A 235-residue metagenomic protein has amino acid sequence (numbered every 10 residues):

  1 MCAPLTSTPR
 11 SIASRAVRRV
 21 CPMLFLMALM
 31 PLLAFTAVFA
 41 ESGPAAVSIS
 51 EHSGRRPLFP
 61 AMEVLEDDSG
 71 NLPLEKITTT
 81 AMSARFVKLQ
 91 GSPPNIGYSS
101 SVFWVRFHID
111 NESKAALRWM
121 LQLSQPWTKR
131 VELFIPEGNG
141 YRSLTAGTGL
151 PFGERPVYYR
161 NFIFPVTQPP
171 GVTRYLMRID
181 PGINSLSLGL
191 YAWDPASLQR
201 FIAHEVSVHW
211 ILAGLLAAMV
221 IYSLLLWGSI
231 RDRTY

Functional and structural regions predicted by a protein language model:
M1-R18: N-terminal secretory signal peptides that target proteins for export/translocation
S7-P9, M27, R231: Intrinsically disordered, low-complexity proline-rich regions
C21-A34: Bacterial N-terminal signal peptides
M23-L26, F86, V220: Hydrophobic alpha-helical segments and their boundary regions
F35-A40: N-terminal signal peptide c-region/cleavage motif recognized by signal peptidases
E41-V208: Soluble non-transmembrane domains of integral membrane proteins
R200-Y235: Core alpha-helical transmembrane segments of integral membrane proteins
